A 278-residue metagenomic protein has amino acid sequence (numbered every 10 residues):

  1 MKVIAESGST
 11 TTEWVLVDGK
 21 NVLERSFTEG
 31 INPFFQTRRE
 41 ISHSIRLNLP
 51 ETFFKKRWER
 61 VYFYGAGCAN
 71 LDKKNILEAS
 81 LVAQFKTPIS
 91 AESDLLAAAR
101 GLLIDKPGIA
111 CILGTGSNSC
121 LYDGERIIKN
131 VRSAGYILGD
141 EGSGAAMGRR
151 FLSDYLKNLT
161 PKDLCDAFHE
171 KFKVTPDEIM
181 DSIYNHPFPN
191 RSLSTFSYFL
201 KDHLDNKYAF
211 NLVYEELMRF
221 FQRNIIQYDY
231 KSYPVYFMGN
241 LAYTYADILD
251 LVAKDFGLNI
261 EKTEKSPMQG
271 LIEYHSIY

Functional and structural regions predicted by a protein language model:
M1-W58, S80, L102-P107, L152-Y278: ATP-binding/phosphotransfer module of carbohydrate and carboxylate kinases, centering on a glycine-rich
G8, V15, A66, L96 (+1 more regions): Anionic group-transfer/hydrolysis microenvironments
V15, Y62-Y64, S90, A110: Short, conserved beta-strand segments within well-ordered enzyme catalytic domains that often line or immediately flank
K55-L77: Short hydrophobic interaction/assembly module
R60, P88-S90, P234: Proline-centered loop/turn at the N-terminus of a beta-strand
Y62-A69, L113-G116, S232-A242: Glycine-rich beta-strand-to-loop/alpha-helix junction loops that act as flexible
A69-D163: Phosphate-binding/catalytic loop of phosphoryl-transfer enzymes
